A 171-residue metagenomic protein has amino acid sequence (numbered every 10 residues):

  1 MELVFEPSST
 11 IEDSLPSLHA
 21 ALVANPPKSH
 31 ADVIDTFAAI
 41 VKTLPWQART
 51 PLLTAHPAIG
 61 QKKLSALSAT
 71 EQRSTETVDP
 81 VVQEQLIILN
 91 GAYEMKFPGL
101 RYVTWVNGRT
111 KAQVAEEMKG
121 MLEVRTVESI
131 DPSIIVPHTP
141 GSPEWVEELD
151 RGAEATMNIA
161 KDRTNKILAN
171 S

Functional and structural regions predicted by a protein language model:
M1-E2: Charged, compositionally biased N-terminal leader segments and the immediate start of the first structured element
F5: N-terminal nucleotide/polyanion-binding subdomain common to many enzyme families
S9-Y93, P137-H138, N158-D162, K166-I167: Aromatic-anchored, charged helix-turn/loop surface patch used as a conserved interaction hotspot
A48, F97, R101-T104, T164-I167 (+1 more regions): Long, hydrophobic, amphipathic alpha-helical segments used as structural scaffolds
Q83-K119: Hydrophobic/aromatic-rich, well-ordered segments within soluble, folded domains that form packed cores
V114-S171: Long, amphipathic alpha-helical surface segments
